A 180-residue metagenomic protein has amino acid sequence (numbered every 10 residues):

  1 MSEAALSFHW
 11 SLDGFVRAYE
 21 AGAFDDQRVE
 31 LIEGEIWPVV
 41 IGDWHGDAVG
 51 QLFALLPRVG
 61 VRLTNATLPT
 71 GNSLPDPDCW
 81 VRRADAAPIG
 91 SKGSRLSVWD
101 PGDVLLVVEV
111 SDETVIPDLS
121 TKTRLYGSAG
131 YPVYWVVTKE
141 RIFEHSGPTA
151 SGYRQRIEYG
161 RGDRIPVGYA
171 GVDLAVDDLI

Functional and structural regions predicted by a protein language model:
M1-I180: Gly/Pro/Ser/Thr-rich low-complexity, intrinsically disordered segments predominantly at protein N-termini
